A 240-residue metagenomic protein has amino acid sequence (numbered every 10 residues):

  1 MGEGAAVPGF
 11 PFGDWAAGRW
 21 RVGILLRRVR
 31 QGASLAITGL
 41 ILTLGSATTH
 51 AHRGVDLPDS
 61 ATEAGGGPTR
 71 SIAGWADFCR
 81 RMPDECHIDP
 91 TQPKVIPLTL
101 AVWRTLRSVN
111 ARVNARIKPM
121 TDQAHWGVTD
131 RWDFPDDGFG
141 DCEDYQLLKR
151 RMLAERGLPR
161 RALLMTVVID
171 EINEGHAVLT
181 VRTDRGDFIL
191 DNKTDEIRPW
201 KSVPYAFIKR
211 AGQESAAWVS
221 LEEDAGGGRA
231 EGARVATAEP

Functional and structural regions predicted by a protein language model:
M1-R27: N-terminal secretory signal peptides that target proteins for export/translocation
E3-A6, S34, M152: Intrinsically disordered, low-complexity segments enriched in glycine/proline and serine/threonine
G13-W15, I37, T49: Intrinsically disordered, low-complexity serine/threonine-rich segments
R27, S46-T48: A composition/secondary-structure signal for short, hydrophobic, low-basic-content segments with alpha-helix propensity
S34-T43: Bacterial N-terminal signal peptides
T48-P240: A structural boundary/capping signal
